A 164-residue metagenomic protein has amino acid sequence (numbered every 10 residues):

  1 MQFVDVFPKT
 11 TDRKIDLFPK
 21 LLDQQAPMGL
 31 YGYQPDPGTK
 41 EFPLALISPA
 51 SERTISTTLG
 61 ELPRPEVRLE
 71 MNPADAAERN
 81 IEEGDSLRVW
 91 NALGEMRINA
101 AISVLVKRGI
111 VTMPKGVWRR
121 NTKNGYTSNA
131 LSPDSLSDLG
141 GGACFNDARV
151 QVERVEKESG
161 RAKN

Functional and structural regions predicted by a protein language model:
M1-E61: Long, low-complexity segments enriched in small/aliphatic residues
T57-N164: Long, contiguous, secondary-structure-rich segments that constitute the structural scaffold of globular domains
